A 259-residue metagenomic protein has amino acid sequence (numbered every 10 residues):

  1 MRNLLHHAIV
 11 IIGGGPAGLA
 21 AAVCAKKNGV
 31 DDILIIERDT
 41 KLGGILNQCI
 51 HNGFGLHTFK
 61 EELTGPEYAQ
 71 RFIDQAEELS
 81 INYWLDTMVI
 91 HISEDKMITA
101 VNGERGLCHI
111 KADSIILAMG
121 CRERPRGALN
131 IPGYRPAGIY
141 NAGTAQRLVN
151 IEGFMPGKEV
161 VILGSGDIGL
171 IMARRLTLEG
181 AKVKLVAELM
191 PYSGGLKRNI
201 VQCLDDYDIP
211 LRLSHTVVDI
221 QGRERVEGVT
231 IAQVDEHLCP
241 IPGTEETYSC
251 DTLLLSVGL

Functional and structural regions predicted by a protein language model:
M1-I12, Q70-E159, V234-E245, L254: FAD-binding core/adjacent interface of flavoenzyme oxidoreductases
H7-R71, G157-Q202: Beta1-alpha1 glycine-rich phosphate/pyrophosphate-binding loop at the start of Rossmann-like nucleotide-binding domains
I12, I36, C49, D86 (+5 more regions): Generic beta-strand/beta-sheet core signal
R71-S93, I98-A100, I110, T177-L259: A Rossmann-like FAD-binding core segment of flavoenzymes
L107-C108, L117-L211, T216-R225: Predominantly flavin-linked oxidoreductase catalytic cores and closely associated redox partners
